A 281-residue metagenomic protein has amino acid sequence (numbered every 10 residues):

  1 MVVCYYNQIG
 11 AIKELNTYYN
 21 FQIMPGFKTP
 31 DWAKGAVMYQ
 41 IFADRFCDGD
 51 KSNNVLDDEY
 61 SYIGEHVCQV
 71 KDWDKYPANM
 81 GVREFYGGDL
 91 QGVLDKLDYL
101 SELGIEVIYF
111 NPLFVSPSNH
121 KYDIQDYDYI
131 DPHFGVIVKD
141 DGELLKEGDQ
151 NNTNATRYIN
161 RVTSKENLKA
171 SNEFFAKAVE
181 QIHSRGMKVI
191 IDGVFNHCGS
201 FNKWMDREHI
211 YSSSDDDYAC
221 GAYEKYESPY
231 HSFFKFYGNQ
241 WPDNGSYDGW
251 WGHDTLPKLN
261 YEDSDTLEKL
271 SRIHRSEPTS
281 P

Functional and structural regions predicted by a protein language model:
M1-K188, N196-C198, K203, R207 (+2 more regions): N-terminal structural segment of carbohydrate-active enzymes
D128-D140, D206-P242: Acidic, His- and aromatic-enriched active-site or binding-groove loops in soluble protein domains that engage sugars
R275-P281: A short, hydrophobic C-terminal helix/tail in secreted or cell-surface proteins
